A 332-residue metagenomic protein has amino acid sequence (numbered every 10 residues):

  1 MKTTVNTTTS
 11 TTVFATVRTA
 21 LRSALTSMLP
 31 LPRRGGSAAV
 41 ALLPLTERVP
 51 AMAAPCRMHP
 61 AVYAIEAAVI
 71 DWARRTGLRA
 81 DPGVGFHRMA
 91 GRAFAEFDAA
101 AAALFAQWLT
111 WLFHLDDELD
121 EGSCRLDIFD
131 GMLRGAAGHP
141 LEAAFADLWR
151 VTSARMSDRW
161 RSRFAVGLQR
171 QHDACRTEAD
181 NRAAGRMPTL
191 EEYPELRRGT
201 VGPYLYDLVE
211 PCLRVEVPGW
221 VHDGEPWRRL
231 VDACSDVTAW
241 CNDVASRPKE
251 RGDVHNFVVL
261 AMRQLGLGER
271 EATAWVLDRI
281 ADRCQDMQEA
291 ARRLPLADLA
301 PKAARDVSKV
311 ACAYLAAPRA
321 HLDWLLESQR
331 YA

Functional and structural regions predicted by a protein language model:
K2-A332: Alpha-helical, largely C-terminal catalytic domains that coordinate divalent metal ions via clustered Asp/Glu/His
